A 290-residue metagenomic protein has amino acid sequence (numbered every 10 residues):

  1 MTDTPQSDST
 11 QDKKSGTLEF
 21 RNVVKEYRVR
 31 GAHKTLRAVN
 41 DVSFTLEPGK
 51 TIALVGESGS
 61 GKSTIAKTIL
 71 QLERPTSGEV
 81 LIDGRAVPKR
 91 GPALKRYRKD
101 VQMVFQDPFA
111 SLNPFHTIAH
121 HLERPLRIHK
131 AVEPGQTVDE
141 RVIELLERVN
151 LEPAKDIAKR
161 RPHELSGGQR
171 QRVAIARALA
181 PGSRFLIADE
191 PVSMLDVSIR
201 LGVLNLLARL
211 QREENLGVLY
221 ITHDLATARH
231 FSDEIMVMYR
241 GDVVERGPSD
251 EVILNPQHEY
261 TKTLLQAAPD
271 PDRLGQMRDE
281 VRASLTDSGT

Functional and structural regions predicted by a protein language model:
Q11-T17, T35, E152-D156, P248-T290: Short catalytic/signature loops enriched in Gly
G31-H33, V87-Q102, H120, I128 (+1 more regions): ABC ATPase NBD coupling module
L70: Helix-to-loop junction immediately C-terminal to a conserved catalytic motif
Q136-D156, L265-Q266: Conserved ABC ATPase "signature" region
R161-L165, Q169: Conserved ABC ATPase signature
A228-H230: A short, surface-exposed alpha-helical micro-motif characterized by mixed small hydrophobic and charged/polar residues
